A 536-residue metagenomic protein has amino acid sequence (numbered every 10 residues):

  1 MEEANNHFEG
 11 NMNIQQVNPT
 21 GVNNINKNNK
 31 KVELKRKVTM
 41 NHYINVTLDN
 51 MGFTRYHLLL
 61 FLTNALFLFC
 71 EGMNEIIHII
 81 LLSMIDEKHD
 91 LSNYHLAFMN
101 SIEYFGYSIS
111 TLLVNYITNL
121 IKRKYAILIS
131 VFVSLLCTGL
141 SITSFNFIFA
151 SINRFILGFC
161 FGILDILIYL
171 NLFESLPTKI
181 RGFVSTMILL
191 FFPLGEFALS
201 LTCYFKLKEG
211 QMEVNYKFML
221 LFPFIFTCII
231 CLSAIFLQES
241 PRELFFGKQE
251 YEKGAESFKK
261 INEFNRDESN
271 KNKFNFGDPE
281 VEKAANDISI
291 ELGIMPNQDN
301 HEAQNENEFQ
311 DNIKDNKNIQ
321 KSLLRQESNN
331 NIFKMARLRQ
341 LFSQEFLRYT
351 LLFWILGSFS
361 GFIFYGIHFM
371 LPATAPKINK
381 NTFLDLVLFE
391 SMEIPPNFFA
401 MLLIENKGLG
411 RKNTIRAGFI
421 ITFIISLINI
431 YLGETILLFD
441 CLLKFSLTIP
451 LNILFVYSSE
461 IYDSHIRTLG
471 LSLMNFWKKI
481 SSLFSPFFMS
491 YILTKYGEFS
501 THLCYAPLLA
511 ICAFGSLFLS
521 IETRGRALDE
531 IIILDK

Functional and structural regions predicted by a protein language model:
E2-G21, N26-K259, E291-P296, I319-K536: Transmembrane-helix signature of 12-pass secondary carriers
V17, K27, K260-K334: Long, low-complexity inter-transmembrane loops of multi-pass membrane transporters
